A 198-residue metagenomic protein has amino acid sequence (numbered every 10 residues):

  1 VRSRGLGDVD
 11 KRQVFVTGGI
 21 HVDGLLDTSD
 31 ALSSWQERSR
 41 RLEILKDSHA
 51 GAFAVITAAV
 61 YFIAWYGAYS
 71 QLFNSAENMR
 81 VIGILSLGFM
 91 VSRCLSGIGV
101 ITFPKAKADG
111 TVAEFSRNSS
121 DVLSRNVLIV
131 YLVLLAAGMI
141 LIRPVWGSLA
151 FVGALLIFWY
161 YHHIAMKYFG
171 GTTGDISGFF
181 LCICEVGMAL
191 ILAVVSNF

Functional and structural regions predicted by a protein language model:
V1-D10: Single conserved hydrophobic/aromatic residue that forms the stacking wall/gate of nucleotide- or nucleobase-binding
D8, Q71-L85, L134-H163: Transmembrane helix-loop-helix
R12-A50, H162-C184: Acidic (Asp/Glu-rich) catalytic motifs at the cytosolic membrane interface
F15-G19, S86-T102, L155-A165: Transmembrane alpha-helical segments that form the membrane-embedded catalytic/substrate-channel core of multi-pass
V22-L25, W65-Y69, G88, A108 (+1 more regions): Alpha-helical transmembrane segments of polytopic integral membrane proteins, especially the permease/helical cores
A31-S75, I84-L85, L123-M139, L181-F198: Multi-pass membrane catalytic core of lipid/isoprenoid biosynthesis enzymes
F73-A76, I101-D109, R143-P144, K167-G171 (+1 more regions): Transmembrane helix-loop junctions in multipass membrane proteins, especially transporters and channels
C94-I129, Y168-F169: Solvent-exposed interhelical
